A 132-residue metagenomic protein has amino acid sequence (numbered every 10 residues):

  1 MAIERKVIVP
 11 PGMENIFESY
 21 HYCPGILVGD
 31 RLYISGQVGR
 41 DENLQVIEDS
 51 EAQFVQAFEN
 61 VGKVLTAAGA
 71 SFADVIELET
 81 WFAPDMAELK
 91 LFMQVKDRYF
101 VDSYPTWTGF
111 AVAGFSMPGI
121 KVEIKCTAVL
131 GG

Functional and structural regions predicted by a protein language model:
M1-E59, K63-I76, F82-G132: N-terminal presequence-like segments and the immediate start of the first folded domain
